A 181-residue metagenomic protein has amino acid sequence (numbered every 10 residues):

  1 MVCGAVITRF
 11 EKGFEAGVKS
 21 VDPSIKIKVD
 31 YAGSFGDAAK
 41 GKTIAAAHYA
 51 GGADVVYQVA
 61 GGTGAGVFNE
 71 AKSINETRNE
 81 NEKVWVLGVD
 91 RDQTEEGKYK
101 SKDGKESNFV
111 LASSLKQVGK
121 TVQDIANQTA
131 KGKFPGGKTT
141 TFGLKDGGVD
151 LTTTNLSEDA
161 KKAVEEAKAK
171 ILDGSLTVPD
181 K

Functional and structural regions predicted by a protein language model:
M1-K181: A residue-level marker of the well-folded mature domains of exported/periplasmic proteins
